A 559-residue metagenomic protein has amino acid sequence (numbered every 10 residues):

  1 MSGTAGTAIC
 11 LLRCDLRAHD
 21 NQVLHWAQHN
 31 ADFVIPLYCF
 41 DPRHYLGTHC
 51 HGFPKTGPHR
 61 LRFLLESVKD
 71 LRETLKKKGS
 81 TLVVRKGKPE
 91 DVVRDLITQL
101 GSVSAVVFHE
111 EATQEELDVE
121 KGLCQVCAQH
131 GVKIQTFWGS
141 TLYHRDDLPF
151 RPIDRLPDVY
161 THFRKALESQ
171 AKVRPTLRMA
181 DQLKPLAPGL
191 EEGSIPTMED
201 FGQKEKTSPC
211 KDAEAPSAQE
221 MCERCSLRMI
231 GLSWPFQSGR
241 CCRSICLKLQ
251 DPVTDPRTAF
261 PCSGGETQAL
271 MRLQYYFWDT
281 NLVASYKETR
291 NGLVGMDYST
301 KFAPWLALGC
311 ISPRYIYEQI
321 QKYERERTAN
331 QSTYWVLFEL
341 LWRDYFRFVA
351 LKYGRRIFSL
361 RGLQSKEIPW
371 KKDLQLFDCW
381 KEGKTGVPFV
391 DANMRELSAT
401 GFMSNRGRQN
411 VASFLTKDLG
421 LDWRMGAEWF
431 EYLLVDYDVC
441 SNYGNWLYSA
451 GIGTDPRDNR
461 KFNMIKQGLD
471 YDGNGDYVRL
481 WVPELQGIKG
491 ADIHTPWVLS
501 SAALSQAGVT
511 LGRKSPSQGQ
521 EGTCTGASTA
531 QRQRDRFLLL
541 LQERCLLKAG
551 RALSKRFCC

Functional and structural regions predicted by a protein language model:
M1-P188, R395-E396, S441, R544 (+1 more regions): Trp/Phe/Arg-rich N-terminal binding region typifying the photolyase-homology
L24-W26, K69-L71, G122-L123, H144-P149 (+7 more regions): Intrinsically disordered, low-complexity boundary segments flanking structured domains
H51-K55, R257, F377: Short coil/turn segments at secondary-structure junctions
F63, S67, G265-Q268, T385 (+1 more regions): Soluble or luminal CAZymes and related metallo-dependent hydrolases
V132, I153-Q364, Y471-D472, D476-C559: Glycine/tryptophan-enriched, flexible segments
G295-A491: Active-site-proximal binding-pocket segments
